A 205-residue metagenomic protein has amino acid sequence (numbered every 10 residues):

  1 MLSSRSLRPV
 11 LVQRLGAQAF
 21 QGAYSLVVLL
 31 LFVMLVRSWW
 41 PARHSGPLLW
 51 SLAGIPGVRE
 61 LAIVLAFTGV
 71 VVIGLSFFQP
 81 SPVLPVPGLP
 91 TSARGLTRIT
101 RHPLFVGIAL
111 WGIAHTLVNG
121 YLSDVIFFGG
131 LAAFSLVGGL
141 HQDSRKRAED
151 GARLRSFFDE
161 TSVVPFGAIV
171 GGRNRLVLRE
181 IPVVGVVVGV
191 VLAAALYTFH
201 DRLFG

Functional and structural regions predicted by a protein language model:
M1-P9: N-terminal signal-anchor/start-transfer transmembrane helix
L11-L29, G54-G57: Loop-to-helix transition at the N-terminal end of transmembrane alpha-helices
A23-R37, L61-G74, V106, L110-I113 (+2 more regions): Lipid-exposed faces of alpha-helical membrane segments in multi-pass integral membrane proteins
V27-G95: Portal/gating segments that form or line small-molecule/metal binding sites
G95-L96, H102-P103, G167-V188: Loop-to-transmembrane boundary segments
T97-G151: A contiguous pocket-lining binding segment that forms or flanks enzyme active sites
A148-R179: Membrane-proximal soluble regions of multi-pass membrane proteins
A194-G205: Juxtamembrane boundary at the C-terminal end of a transmembrane helix
